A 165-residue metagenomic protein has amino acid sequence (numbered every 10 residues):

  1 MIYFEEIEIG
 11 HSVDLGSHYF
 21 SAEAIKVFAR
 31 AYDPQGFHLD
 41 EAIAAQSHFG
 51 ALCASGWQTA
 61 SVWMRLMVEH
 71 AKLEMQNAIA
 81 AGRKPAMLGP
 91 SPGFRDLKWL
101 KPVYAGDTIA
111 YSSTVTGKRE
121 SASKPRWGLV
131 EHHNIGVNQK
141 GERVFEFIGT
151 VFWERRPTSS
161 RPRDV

Functional and structural regions predicted by a protein language model:
M1-D14, W99-V165: HotDog/MaoC-like acyl-thioester-processing domains
M1-P92, R156-V165: Hot-dog-fold acyl-thioester-processing enzymes
P90-R95, Y111: Short beta-strand or tight-loop elements that sit immediately N-terminal to catalytic metal-binding acidic residues
